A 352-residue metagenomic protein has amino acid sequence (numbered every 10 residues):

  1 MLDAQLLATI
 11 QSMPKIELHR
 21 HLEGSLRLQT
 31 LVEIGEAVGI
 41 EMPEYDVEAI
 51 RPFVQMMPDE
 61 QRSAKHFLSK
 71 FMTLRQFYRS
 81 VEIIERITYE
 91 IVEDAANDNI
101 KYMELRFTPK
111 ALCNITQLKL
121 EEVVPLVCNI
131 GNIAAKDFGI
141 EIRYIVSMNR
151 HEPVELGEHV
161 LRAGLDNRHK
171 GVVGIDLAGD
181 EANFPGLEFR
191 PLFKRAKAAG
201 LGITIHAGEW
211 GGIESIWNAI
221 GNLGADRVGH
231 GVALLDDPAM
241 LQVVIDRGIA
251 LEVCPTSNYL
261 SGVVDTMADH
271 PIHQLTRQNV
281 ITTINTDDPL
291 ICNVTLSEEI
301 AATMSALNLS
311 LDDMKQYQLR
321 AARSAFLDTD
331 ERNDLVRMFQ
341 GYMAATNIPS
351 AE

Functional and structural regions predicted by a protein language model:
M1-L201, W210-S215, N222-R227, A233-A250 (+1 more regions): Metal-cofactor-binding active-site regions of metalloenzymes
H206: Short HxH-centered metal-ligating active-site micro-motif
